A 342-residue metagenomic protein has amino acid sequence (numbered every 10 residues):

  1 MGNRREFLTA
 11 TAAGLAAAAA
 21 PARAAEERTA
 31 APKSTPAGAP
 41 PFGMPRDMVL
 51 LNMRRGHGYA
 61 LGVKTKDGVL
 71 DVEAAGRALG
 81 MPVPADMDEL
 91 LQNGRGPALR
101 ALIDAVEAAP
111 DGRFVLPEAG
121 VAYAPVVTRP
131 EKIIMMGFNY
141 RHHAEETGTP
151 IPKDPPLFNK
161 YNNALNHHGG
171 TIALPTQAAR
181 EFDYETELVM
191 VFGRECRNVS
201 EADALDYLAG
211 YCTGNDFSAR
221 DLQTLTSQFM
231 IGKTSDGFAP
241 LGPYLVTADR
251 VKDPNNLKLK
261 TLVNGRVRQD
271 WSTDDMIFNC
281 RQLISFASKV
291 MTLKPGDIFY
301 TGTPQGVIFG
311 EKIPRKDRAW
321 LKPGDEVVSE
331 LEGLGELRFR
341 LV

Functional and structural regions predicted by a protein language model:
R4, T11, A25-P155, E326: N-terminal non-catalytic cap/leader segment that marks the start of a structured domain
S34, G38-P41, H143, A173 (+1 more regions): Catalytic-pocket segment enriched in acidic/His residues
G38-P41, V49-L51, Y123-P125, E145-G148 (+6 more regions): A generic local secondary-structure boundary/capping motif
G56, V63-G68, F192-R194, N264-G265 (+1 more regions): Short acidic-glycine loop/turn motifs at beta-strand connectors
P125-V126, K132, R180-F182, S285 (+2 more regions): Residue "hotspots" at secondary-structure boundaries inside conserved domains
F138, K160-N162, G169, T176 (+6 more regions): Short, structured patches in soluble enzyme cores that scaffold and shape functional sites
P150-H168, Y184, P323-E332: Structural signature of FAD isoalloxazine-binding scaffolds in flavoprotein oxidoreductases
